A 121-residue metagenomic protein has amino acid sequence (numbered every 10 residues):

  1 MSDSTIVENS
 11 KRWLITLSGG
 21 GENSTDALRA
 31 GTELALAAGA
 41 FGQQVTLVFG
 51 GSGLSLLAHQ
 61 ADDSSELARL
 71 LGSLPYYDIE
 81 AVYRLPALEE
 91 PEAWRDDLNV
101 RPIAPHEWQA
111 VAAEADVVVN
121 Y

Functional and structural regions predicted by a protein language model:
N9-A30, L54-D62: Short, glycine-rich nucleotide/cofactor-binding loops
R12, Q44-T46, A81: Residues at the starts of beta-strands that form the adenosine-phosphate
A27-G42, T46-L47: Histidine-anchored nucleotide/phosphate-binding helix
Q44-L57: Short, glycine-/small-residue-enriched flexible loop/hinge segments at domain edges that mediate gating
D63-P91: A glycine-rich helix N-cap at a beta->alpha junction
R84-L85, N99-E107: Short acidic-hydrophobic, aromatic-tinged amphipathic segments that line or gate anion-handling sites
A115: An anion/phosphate-binding loop that grips the pyrophosphate of nucleotide cofactors and donors
